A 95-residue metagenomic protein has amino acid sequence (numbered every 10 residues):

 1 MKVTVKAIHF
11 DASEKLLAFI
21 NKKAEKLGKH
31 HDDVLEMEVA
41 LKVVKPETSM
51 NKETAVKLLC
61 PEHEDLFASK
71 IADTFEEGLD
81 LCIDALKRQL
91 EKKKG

Functional and structural regions predicted by a protein language model:
M1-G95: N-terminal, polar/charged subdomain of small-to-medium soluble alpha/beta proteins
